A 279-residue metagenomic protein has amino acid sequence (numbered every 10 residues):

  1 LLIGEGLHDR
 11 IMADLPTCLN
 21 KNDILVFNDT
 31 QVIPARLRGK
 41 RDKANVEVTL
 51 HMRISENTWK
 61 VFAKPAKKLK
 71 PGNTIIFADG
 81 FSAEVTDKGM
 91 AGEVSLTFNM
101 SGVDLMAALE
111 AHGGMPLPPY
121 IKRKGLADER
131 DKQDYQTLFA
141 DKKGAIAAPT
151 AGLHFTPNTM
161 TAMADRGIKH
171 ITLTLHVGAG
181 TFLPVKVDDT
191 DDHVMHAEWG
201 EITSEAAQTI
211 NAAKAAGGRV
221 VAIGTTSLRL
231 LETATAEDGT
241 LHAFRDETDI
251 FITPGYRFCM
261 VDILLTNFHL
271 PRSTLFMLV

Functional and structural regions predicted by a protein language model:
L1-V279: Surface-exposed, charge/polar-rich loops and edge strands
